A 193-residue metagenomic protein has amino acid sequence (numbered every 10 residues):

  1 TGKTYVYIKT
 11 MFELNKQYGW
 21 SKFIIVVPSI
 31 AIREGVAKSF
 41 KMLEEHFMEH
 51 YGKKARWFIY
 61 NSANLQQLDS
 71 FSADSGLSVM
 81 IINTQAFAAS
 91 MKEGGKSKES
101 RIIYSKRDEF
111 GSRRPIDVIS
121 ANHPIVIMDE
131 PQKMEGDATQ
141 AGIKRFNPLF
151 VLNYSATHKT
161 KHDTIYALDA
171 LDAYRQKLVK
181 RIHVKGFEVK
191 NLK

Functional and structural regions predicted by a protein language model:
T1-K193: RecA-like P-loop NTPase motor core of helicase/translocase proteins
